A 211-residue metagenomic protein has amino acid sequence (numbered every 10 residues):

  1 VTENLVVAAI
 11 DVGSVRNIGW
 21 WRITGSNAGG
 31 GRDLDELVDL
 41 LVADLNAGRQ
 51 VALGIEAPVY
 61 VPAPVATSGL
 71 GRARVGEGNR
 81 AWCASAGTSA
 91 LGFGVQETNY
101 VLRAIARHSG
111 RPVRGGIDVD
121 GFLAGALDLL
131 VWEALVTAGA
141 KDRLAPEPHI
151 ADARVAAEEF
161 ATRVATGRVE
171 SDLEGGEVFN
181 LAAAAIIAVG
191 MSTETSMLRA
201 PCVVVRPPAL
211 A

Functional and structural regions predicted by a protein language model:
V1-A211: RNase H-like (RuvC/DEDD) metal-dependent nuclease/polynucleotide-processing core
